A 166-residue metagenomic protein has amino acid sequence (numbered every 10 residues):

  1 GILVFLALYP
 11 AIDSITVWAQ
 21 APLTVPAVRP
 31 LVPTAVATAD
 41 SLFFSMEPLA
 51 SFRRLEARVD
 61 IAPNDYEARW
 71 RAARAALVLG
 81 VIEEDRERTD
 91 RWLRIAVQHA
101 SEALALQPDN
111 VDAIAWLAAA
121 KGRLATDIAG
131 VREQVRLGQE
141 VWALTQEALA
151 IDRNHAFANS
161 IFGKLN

Functional and structural regions predicted by a protein language model:
F5-E67: Extreme N-terminal leader/anchor segments
P30-E56, A72-D109, A115-N154, I161-N166: Short coil/linker segments at helix-helix boundaries
